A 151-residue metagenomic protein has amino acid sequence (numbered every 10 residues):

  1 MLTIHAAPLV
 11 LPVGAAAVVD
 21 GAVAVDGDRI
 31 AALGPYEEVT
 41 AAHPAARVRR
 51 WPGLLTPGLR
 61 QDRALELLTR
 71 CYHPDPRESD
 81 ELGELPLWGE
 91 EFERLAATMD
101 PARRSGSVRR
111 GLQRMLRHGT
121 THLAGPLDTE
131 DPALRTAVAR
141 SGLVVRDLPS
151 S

Functional and structural regions predicted by a protein language model:
M1-A42: N-terminal metal-binding scaffold of metallo-dependent hydrolase/deaminase domains
L2, A22, A46-R47, T121-L123 (+1 more regions): Structural motif
L2-A6, E38-E91, P101-A102, R117: Replace "His-x-His-based motif
L11-V13, V48, V108-G111: Short, flexible coil/linker segments at or flanking structured domains
V23, M99-R103: Short, flexible loop segments at the rims of nucleotide/cofactor-binding pockets, characterized by
R94-L95: Metal- or metallocofactor-binding catalytic centers and their adjacent structured scaffolds across diverse enzyme
A102-S151: Active-site loop-helix segments enriched in His/Asp/Glu that coordinate and activate a nucleophilic water at divalent
